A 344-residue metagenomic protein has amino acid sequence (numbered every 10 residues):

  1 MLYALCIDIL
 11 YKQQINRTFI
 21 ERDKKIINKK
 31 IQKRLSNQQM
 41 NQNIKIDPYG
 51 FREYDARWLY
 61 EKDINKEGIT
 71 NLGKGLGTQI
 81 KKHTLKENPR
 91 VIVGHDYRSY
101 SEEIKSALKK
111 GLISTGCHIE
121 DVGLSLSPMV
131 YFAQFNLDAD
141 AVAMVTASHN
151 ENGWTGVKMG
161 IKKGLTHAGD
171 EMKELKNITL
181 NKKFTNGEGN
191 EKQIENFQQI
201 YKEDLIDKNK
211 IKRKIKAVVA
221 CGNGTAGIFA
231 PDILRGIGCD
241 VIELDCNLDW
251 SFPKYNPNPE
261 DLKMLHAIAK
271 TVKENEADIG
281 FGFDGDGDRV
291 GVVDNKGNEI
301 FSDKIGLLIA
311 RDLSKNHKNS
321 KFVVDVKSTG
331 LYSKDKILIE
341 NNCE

Functional and structural regions predicted by a protein language model:
I31-R34, M40-K110, S114-T115, E195-I215: An N-terminal, well-structured beta->alpha segment
R90-W154, I233-V293: N-terminal small/polar loop signature for handling phosphorylated ligands or for N-terminal nucleophile
V93-I104, C221-I228, S328: Glycine-rich phosphate-binding loops at beta-strand->alpha-helix junctions
E103-K110, G153-K162, F229-A230, D288-L307 (+1 more regions): Short Gly/Thr/Asp-enriched flexible loops that form oxyanion-binding sites at enzyme active sites
V122, K173-D207, K296-E344: Proline/glycine-rich low-complexity loops and linkers
T155-E274: Gly/Ser/Thr-enriched, mixed-charge loops and adjacent short helices that form phosphate/oxyanion-binding elements
